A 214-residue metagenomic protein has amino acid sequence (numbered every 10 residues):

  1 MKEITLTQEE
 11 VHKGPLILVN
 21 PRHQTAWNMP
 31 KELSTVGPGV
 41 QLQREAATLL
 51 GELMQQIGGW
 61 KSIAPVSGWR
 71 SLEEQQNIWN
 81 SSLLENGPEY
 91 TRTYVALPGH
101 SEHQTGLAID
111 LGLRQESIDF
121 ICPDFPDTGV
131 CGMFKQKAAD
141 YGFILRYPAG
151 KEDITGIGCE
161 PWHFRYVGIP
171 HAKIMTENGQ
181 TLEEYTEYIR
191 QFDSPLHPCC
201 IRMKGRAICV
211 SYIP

Functional and structural regions predicted by a protein language model:
M1-G68, L72-P214: Extracytoplasmic cell-surface/polysaccharide-interacting catalytic and binding patches
